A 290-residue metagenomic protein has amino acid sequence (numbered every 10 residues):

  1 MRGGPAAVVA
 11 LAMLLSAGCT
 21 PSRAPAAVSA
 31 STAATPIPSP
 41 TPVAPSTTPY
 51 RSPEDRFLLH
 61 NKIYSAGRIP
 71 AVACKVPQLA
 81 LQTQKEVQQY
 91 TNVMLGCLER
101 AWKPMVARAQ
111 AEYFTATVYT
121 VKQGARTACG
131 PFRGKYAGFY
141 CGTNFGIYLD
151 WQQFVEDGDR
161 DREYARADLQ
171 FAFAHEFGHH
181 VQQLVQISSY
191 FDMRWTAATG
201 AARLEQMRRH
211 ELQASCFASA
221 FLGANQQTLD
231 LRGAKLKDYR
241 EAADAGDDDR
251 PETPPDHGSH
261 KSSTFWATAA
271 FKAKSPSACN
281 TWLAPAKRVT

Functional and structural regions predicted by a protein language model:
L14, G18-Q82, G200-A201: N-terminal low-complexity, Pro/Thr-rich disordered segments that flank secretion/membrane-targeting signals
H60, Y64, D244-T290: Pan-zinc metallopeptidase signature
L79-V87, T91-C97, A107-G130, A197-A198 (+1 more regions): Acidic helix-start/capping segments at beta-turn-to-alpha-helix junctions
W102, F171-L184, A214-S215: Active-site recognition of the HExxH zinc-binding catalytic motif
Q123-D150: Catalytic zinc-binding patch centered on the HExxH motif and its immediate surroundings that defines zinc-dependent
F154-A172, E205-Q206: Short pre-active-site segment immediately N-terminal to the catalytic Zn-binding motif
Q183-R208: Post-HEXXH active-site segment of zinc metalloproteases
G200-Q227: Post-HExxH zinc-binding segment in Zn-dependent metallohydrolases
